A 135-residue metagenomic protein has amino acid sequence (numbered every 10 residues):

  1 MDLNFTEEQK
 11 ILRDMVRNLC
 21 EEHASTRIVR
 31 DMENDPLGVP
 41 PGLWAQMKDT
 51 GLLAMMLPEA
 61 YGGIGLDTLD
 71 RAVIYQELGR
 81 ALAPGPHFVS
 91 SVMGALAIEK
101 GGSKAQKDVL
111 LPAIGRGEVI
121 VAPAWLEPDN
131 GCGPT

Functional and structural regions predicted by a protein language model:
M1-F88, V109, A113, I120: Amphipathic, small/basic residue-rich leader segments at the start of a protein or domain
H23, E77-L78, S91, G101-G102 (+1 more regions): Fold-independent oxyanion-binding glycine-rich loops and adjacent beta-strand/coil segments at enzyme active sites
V39-P41, E99, C132-T135: Short, solvent-exposed polar/charged micro-motifs at secondary-structure junctions
G63-I64, K104-T135: Glycine-rich, Trp-frequent "lid" loop and neighboring beta-strands that shape and gate the flavin cofactor pocket
G85-A105: N-terminal glycine-rich flavin-associated loop
